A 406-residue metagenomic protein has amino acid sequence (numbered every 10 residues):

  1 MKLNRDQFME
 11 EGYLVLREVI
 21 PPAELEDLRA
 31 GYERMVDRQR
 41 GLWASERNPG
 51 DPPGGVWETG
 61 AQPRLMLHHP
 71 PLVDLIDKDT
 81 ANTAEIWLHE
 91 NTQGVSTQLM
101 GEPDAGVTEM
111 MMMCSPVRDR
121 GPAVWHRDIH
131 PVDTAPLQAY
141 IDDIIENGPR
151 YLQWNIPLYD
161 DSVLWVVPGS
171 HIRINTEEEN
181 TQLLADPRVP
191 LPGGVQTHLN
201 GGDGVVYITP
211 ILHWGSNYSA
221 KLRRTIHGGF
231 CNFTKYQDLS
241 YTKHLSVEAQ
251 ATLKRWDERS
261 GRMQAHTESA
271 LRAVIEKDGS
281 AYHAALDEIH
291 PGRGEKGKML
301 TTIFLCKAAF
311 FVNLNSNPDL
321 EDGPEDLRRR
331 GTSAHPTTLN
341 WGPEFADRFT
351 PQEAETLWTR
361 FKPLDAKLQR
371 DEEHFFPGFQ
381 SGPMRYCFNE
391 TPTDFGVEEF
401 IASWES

Functional and structural regions predicted by a protein language model:
K2-E10, R17-A135, P377-Q380, F388-P392 (+1 more regions): Non-heme Fe(II)-dependent double-stranded beta-helix
Q7, Q196-H198: Residue-level "contact hotspot" at macromolecular interaction interfaces
Y13, V107, P149-Q153, D161 (+3 more regions): Extracellular structured ligand-interaction cores
I20-P22, M112-V117, H130, P157-V163 (+3 more regions): Short, solvent-exposed loop/turn segments at secondary-structure junctions
D79-E85, I141-D142, L191-V195, G215: Active-site rim elements
R120-G194, Q237-T242: Catalytic core of non-heme Fe(II) oxygenases with the double-stranded beta-helix
H198-H213: Conserved metal-binding segment of the jelly-roll/cupin
I211-S406: Non-heme Fe(II)/2-oxoglutarate
